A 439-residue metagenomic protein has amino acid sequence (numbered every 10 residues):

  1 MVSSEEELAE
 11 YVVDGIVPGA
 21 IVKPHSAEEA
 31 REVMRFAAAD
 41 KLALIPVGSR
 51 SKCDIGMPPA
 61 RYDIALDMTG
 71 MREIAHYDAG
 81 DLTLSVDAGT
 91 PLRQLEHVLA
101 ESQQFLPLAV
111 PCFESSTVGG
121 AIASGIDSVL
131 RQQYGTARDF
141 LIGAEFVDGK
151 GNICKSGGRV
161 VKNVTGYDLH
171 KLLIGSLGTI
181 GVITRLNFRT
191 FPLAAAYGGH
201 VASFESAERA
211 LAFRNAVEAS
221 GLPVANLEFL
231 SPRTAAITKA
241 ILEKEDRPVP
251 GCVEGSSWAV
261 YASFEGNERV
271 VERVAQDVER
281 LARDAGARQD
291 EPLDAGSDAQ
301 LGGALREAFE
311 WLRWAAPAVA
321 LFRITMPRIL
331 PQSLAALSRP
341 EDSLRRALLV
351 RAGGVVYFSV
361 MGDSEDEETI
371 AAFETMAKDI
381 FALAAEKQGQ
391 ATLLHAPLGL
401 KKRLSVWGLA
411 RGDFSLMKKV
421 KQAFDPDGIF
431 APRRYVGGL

Functional and structural regions predicted by a protein language model:
Y11-I45, M68-E114, I122, I126-R159 (+2 more regions): N-terminal glycine-rich flavin-associated loop
V17, L42, G56-D63, T69 (+3 more regions): Conserved glycine-rich FAD pyrophosphate-binding loop
A20, L82, S256-E265, G353-G362: A generic structural motif
S26, A37, G48-R50, G89 (+6 more regions): Buried hydrophobic positions in well-ordered alpha/beta secondary-structure cores of metabolic enzymes
E29-E32, R93-Q94, E208-A212, E268-Q276 (+2 more regions): Short, conserved charged micro-motifs
A38, A100, E218, R283 (+1 more regions): Anion (oxyanion) recognition and catalysis
V47-I55, A109-G119, R233, V436: Short, glycine/charge-rich beta-strand/loop segments that flank catalytic centers and engage negatively charged groups
A123, I142-A315: C-terminal substrate-binding/cap subdomain adjacent to the FAD-binding core in PCMH-type and related FAD-linked
